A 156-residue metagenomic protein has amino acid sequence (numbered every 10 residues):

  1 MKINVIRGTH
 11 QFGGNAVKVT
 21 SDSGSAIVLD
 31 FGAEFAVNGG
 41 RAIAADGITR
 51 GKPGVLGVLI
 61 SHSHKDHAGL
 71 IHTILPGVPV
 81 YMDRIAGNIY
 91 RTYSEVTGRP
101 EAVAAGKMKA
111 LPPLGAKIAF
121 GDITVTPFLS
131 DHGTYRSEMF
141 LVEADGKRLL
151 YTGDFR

Functional and structural regions predicted by a protein language model:
M1-I3, S21-I27, K117-T126, A144-L149: Beta-strand-turn-beta hairpins that frame and shape the catalytic cleft of phosphate-ester-processing enzymes
I3, V19, D30, H62-S63 (+3 more regions): Divalent metal-coordination and catalytic microenvironments
G8, F31-G32, R84, L114 (+2 more regions): Fold-independent oxyanion-binding glycine-rich loops and adjacent beta-strand/coil segments at enzyme active sites
T9-G14, K18-I60, L70-T73, G77 (+2 more regions): Pre-active-site segment of Zn-dependent metallo-hydrolases
G14-A16, R136-M139: Short hydrophobic/aromatic beta-strand or adjacent loop that forms the aromatic wall/cage of a ligand/substrate-binding
A33-E34, V142-R156: Metallo-beta-lactamase
V58-A68, L129-T134: Histidine-centered catalytic micro-motifs
A86-S137, E143-D145: Metallo-beta-lactamase
